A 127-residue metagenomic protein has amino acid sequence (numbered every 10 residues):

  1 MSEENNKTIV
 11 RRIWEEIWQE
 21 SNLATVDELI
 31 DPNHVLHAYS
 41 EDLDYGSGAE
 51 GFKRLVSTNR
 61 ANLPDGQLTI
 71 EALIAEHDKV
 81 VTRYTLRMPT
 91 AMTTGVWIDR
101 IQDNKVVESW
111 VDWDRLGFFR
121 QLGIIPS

Functional and structural regions predicted by a protein language model:
M1-S127: C-terminal and inter-domain tail/linker signature
